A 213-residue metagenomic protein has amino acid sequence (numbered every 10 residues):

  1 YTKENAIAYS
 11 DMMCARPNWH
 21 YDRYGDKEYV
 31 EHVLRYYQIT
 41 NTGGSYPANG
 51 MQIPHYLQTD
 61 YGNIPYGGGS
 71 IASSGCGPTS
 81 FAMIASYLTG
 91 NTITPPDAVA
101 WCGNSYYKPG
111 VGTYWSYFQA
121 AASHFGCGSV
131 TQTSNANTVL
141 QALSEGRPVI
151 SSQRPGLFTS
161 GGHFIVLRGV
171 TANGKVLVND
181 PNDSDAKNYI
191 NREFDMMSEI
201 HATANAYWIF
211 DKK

Functional and structural regions predicted by a protein language model:
Y1, C76, P148-D183: Catalytic nucleophile-His microenvironment captured as a short glycine-rich beta-strand/loop that brackets
Y1-G44: Non-catalytic cell-wall polysaccharide-engagement segments
D22-D26, G69-P78, N91, P95 (+5 more regions): Solvent-exposed, acidic/flexible segments
N41-Y107, D185: Active-site-adjacent structural segments surrounding the nucleophilic cysteine of cysteine proteases and isopeptidases
L57, V170-K213: Noncatalytic regulatory segments and standalone regulatory/sensor domains
I93, A100-S134, S144: Mid-length scaffold segments of soluble, non-membrane domains
P109-S116, F158-H163, A186-N188: Extracytoplasmic/secreted cell-surface and envelope-processing proteins
F125-S129, E145-V149, A172-K175, A202-N205: Loop/turn elements at helix/coil->beta-strand transitions in domains of secreted/extracellular proteins
